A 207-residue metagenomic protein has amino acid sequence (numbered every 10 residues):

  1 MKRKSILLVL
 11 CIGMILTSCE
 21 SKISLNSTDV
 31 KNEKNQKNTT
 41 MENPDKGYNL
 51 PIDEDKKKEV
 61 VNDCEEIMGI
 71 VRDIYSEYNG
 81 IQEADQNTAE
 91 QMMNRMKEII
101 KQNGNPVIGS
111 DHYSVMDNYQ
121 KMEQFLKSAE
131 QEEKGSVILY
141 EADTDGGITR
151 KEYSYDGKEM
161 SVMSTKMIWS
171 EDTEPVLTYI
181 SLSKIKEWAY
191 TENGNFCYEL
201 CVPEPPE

Functional and structural regions predicted by a protein language model:
M1-S5: Positively charged n-region of N-terminal signal peptides that target proteins for export
L7-V9: Small-residue packing motifs within transmembrane alpha-helices
I15-S18: C-terminal motif of bacterial Sec signal peptides marking the signal peptidase cleavage site
E20-K22: Bacterial signal peptide processing site
L25-E207: Mature, Sec-exported extracytoplasmic domains of Gram-positive
